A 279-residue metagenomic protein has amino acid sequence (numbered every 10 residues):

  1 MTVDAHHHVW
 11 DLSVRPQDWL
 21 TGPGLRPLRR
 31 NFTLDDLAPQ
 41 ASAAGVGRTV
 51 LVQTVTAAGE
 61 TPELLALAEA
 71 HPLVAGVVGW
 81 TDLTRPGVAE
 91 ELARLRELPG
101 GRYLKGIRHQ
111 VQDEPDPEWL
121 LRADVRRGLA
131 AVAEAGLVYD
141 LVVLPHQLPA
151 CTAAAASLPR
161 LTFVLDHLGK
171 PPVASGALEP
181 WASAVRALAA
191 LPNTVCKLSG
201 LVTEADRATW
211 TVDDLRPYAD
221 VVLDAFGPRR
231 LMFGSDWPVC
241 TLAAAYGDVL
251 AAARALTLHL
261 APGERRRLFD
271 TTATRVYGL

Functional and structural regions predicted by a protein language model:
M1-E63, A68: An N-terminally biased module of ancient metal coordination in phosphate/nucleic-acid-related enzymes
M1-V3, L28-R48, V221, A225-M232 (+1 more regions): Mid-to-C-terminal alpha-helical segments outside catalytic/metal-binding sites
T2-W10, S42, A123, G128 (+6 more regions): A generic "structured core" feature
H6, T49, L64, V77 (+7 more regions): Conserved, mostly hydrophobic/aromatic
H8, V55, G169, L201-V202 (+1 more regions): Catalytic metal-binding/acid-base residues of hydrolase active sites
D36-Q40, E60-L67, E91-L95, D124-A131 (+4 more regions): A general structural detector for well-ordered alpha-helical segments in enzyme core domains, enriched
G59-H146, A153, K197-L201, A208: Active-site gating/metal-coordination segments in enzymes
W119-M232: Catalytic pocket-lining loop regions of alpha/beta-barrel enzymes, especially the amidohydrolase/enolase/GH5 lineages
